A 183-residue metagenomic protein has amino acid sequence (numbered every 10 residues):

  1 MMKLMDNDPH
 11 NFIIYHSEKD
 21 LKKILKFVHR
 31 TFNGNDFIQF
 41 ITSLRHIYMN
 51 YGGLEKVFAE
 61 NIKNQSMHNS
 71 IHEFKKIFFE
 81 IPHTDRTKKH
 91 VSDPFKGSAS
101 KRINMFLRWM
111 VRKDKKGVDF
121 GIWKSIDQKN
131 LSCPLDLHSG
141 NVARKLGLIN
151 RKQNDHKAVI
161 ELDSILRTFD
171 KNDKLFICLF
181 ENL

Functional and structural regions predicted by a protein language model:
M1-L183: HhH-family (HhH-GPD) DNA N-glycosylase catalytic core used in base-excision repair
